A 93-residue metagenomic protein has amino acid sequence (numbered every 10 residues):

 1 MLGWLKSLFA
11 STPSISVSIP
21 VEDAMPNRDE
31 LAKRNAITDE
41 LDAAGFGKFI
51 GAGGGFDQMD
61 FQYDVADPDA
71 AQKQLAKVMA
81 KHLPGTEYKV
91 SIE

Functional and structural regions predicted by a protein language model:
L2-Q62, A66-E93: Long, contiguous binding/interaction regions
